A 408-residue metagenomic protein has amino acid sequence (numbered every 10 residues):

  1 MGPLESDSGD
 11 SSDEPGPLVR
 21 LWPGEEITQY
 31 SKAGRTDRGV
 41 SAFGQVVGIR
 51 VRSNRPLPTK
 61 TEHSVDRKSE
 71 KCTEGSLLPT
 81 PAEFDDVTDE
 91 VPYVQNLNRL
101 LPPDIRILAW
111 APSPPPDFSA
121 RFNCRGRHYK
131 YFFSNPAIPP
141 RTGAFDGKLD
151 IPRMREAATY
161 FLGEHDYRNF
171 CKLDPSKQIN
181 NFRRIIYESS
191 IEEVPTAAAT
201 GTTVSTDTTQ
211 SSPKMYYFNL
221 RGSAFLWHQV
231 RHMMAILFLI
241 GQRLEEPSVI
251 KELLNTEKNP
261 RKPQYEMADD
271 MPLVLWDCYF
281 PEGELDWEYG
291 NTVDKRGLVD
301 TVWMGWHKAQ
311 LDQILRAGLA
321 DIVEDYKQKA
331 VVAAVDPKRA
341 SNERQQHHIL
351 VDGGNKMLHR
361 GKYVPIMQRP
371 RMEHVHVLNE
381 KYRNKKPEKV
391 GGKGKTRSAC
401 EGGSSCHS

Functional and structural regions predicted by a protein language model:
G2-S408: Structured-RNA-binding interfaces characteristic of tRNA pseudouridine synthases
